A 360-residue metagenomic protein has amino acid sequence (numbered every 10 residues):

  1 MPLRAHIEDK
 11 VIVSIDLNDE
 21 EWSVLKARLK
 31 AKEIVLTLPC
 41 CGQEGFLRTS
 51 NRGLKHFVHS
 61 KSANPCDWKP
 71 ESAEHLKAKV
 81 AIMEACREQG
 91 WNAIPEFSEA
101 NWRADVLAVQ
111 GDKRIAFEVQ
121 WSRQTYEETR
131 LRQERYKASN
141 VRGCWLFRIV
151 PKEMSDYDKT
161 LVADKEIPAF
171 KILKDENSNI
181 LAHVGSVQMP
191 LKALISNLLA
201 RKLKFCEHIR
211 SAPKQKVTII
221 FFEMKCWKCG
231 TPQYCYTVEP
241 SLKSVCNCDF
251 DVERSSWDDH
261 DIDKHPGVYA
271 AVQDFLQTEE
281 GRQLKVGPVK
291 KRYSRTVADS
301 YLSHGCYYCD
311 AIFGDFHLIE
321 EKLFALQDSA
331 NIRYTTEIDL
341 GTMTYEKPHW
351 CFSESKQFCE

Functional and structural regions predicted by a protein language model:
P2-R4, I12-V13, I34, S155-E360: Non-catalytic C-terminal interaction segments of nucleic acid-processing enzymes
I7-L36, F57-P95, G111, F222: Acidic-basic catalytic patches of nuclease active cores, encompassing PD-(D/E)XK and other metal-cofactor nuclease
P39-C40, K61, P65-W68, W227-G230 (+1 more regions): Short, cysteine/histidine-rich loop/knuckle motifs that typically chelate Zn2+
F46-S60: An N-terminal, globular interaction/scaffold subdomain
I82, A104-T125, Y136: Conserved catalytic cores of phosphodiester-cleaving nucleases, focusing on short active-site segments
R87, K137, Y307: Anion (oxyanion) recognition and catalysis
S122-F147, E153: Mg2+/Mn2+-dependent nuclease catalytic core
